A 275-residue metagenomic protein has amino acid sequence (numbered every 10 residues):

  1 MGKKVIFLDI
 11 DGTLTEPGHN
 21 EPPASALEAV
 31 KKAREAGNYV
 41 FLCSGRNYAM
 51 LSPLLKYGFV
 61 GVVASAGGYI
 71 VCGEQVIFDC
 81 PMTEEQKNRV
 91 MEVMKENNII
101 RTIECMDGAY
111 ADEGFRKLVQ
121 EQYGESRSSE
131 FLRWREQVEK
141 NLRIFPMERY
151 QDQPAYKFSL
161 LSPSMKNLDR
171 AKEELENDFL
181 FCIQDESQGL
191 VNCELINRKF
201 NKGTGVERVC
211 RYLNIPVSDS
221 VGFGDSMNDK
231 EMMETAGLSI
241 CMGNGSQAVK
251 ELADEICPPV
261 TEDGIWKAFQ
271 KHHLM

Functional and structural regions predicted by a protein language model:
M1-L8, K31, E35: Non-catalytic pre-domain segments flanking phosphatase-related domains
M1-V5, P23, N192-M275: Mg2+-dependent phosphoryl-transfer enzymes with acidic/Ser/Thr/Gly-rich catalytic loops
K4-N20, S44, M233: Asp-based phosphoryl-transfer active-site loop
E21-E125: Active-site phosphate-binding/coordination module
Y57-G58, A66, L175-D178, T235-A236 (+1 more regions): Short, structured coil segments at secondary-structure junctions
V60-A66, Y123-G124, L180-I183, S239-G243 (+1 more regions): Short hydrophobic/aromatic-enriched beta-strand-loop microsegments
D107-F223: Conserved acidic, metal-coordinating active-site core of Asp-based, Mg2+-dependent phosphoryl-transfer enzymes
